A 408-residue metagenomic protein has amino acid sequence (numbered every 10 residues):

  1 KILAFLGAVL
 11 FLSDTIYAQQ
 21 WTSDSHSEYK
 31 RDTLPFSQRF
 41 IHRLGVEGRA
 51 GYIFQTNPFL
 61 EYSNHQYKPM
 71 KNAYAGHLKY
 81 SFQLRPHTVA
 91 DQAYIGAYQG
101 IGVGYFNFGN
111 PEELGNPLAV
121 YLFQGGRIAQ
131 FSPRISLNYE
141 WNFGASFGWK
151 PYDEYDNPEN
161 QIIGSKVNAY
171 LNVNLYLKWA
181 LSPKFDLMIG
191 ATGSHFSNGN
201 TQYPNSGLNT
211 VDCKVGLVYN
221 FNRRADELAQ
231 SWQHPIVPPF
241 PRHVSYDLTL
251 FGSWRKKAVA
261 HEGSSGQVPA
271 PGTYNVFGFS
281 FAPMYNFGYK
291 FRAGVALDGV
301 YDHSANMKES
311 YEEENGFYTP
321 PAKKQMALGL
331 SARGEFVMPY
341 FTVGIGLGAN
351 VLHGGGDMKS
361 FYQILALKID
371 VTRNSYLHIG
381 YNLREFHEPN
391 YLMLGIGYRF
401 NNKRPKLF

Functional and structural regions predicted by a protein language model:
K1-H42, I135-L137, W179, F185 (+2 more regions): Bacterial Sec-dependent N-terminal signal peptides
Q38-L44, A93-Q99, P133-Y139, P183-L187 (+8 more regions): Outer-envelope beta-barrel architecture signal
F40, M70-G76, I95, L114-V120 (+9 more regions): Residues that define the transmembrane beta-barrel architecture of outer-membrane proteins
L44-Y52, V103-Y105, Y139-F147, I189-H195 (+6 more regions): Transmembrane beta-barrel strands of outer-membrane/channel proteins
V46, L78-F82, L122-I128, W141-A145 (+9 more regions): Residues on the lipid-exposed face of transmembrane beta-strands in outer-membrane beta-barrel proteins
I53-A75, E112-L114, K256-F279: Surface-exposed strand-loop-strand hairpins of Gram-negative outer-membrane beta-barrel proteins
F54, H87-V89, W179, P183-L187 (+5 more regions): Repeated loop/turn-to-beta-strand initiation elements of outer-membrane beta-barrel proteins
N209-Q230, P389-F408: Outer-membrane beta-barrel "beta-signal"
